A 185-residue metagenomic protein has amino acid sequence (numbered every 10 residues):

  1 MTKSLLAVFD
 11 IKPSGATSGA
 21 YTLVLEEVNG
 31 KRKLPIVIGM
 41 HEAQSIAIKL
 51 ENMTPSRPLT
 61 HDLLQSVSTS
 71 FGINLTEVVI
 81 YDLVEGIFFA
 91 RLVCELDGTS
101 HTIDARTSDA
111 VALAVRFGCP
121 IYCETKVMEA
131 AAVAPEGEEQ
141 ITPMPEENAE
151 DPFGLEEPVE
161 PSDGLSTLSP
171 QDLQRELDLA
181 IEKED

Functional and structural regions predicted by a protein language model:
M1-E156, S162-S169, E182: Divalent-cation
P158, E176: Active-site-proximal beta-alpha loop/turn segments in soluble metabolic enzymes
L177, K183-D185: Short helix-adjacent coil turns
